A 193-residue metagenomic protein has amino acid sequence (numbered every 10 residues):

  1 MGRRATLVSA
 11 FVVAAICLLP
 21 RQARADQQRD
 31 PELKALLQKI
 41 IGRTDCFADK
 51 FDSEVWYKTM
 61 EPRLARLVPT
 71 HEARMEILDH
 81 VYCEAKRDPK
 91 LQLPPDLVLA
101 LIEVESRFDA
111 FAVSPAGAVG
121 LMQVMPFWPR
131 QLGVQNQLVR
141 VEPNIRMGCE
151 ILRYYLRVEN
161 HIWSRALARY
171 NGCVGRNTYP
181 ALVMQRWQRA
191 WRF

Functional and structural regions predicted by a protein language model:
M1-V8: N-terminal export leaders
S9-C17: Bacterial N-terminal signal peptides
L19-A25: Sec/Tat signal peptide C-region and signal peptidase I cleavage site
Q27-F193: Catalytic glycan-binding domains that act on GlcNAc-containing polysaccharides
